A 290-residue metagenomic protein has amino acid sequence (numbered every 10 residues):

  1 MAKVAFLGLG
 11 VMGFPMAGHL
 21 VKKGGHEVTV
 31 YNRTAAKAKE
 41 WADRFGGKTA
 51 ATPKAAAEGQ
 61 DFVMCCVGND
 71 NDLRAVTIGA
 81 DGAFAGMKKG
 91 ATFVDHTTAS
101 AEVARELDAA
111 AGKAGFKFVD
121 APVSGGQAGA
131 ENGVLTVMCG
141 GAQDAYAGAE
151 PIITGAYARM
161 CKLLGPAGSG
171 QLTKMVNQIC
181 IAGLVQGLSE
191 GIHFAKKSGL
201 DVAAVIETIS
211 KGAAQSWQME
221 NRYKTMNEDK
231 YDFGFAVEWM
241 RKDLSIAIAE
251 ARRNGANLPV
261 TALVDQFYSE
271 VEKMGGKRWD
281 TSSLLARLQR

Functional and structural regions predicted by a protein language model:
M1-C65, A91, H96-T97, M160: NAD(P)+-binding Rossmann beta1-loop-alpha1 motif at the extreme N-terminus of oxidoreductases
M12, M16, C66, M87 (+4 more regions): Methionine-biased hydrophobic packing positions in alpha-helices, especially within tandem helical repeat solenoids
M16-L20, L107, F194: Hydrophobic residues within alpha-helices that form the first helical element adjacent to the glycine-rich loop
V28, T49, K117-V119, V202 (+1 more regions): Hydrophobic beta-strand scaffold residues
P53-K117: Rossmann-fold NAD(P) dinucleotide-binding segment
T98-I179: Rossmann-fold dinucleotide-binding core
A167-R290: Helical "substrate-binding/catalytic lid" subdomain of Rossmann-like NAD(P)-dependent dehydrogenases/reductases
